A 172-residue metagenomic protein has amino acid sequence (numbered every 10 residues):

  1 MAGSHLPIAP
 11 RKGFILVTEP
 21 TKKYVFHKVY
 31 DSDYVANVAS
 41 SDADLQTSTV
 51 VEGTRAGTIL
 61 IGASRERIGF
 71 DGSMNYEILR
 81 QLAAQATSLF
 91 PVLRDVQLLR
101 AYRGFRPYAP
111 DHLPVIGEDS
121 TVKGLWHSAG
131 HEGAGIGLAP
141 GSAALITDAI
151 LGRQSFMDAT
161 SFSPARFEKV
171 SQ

Functional and structural regions predicted by a protein language model:
M1-S120: Active-site substrate-recognition segment that forms the wall of the catalytic cavity or substrate channel
V115, D119-Q172: C-terminal lid/capping helical subdomain adjacent to the catalytic/cofactor pocket in oxidative enzymes
